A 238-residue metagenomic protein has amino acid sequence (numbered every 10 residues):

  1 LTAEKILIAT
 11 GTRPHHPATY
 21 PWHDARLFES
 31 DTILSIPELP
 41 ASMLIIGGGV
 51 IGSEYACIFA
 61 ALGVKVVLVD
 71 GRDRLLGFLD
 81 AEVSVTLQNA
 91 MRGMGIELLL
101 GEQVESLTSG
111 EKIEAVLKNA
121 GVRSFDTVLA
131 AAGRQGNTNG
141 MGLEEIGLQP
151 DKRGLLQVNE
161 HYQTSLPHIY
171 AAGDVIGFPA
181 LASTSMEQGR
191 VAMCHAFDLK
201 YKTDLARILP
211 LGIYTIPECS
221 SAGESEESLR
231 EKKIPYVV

Functional and structural regions predicted by a protein language model:
L1, T108-V122, V128: Conserved beta-strand-loop-beta-strand element in the redox core of flavoprotein oxidoreductases
L1-H16: Glycine-rich active-site/cofactor-binding loop and its immediate structural neighborhood
I8, I46-G47: Conserved N-terminal Rossmann-fold NAD(P)-binding element of oxidoreductases
T10, E29-D31, L100-E102, T108 (+1 more regions): Short loop/edge segments at beta-strand edges and connector loops that shape dinucleotide/nucleotide cofactor-binding
H23-P40, R123-K200: FAD-site-proximal beta/loop scaffold in flavoenzymes
F28, E97-L99, Y170, V237: General small-molecule cofactor/ligand-binding pocket signal
L34-S35, P40-L44, V50-E114, A180-M186 (+1 more regions): Rossmann-like dinucleotide-binding cores of NAD(P)H-dependent redox enzymes
R230-V238: Cytosolic Rossmann-like ligand/nucleotide-binding regulatory domains
